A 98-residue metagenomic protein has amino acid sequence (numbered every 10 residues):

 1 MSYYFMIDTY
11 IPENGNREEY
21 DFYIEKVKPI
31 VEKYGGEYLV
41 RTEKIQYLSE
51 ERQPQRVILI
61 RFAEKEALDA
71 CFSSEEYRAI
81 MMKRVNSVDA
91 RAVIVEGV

Functional and structural regions predicted by a protein language model:
M1-Q55, A63-D69, E96-V98: Short S/T/G/P-rich N-terminal loop/turn motif that feeds into the first structured element of a domain
L68-S87: C-terminal structural segments of small proteins and small subunits
N86-V98: C-terminal end-helix/capping segment
